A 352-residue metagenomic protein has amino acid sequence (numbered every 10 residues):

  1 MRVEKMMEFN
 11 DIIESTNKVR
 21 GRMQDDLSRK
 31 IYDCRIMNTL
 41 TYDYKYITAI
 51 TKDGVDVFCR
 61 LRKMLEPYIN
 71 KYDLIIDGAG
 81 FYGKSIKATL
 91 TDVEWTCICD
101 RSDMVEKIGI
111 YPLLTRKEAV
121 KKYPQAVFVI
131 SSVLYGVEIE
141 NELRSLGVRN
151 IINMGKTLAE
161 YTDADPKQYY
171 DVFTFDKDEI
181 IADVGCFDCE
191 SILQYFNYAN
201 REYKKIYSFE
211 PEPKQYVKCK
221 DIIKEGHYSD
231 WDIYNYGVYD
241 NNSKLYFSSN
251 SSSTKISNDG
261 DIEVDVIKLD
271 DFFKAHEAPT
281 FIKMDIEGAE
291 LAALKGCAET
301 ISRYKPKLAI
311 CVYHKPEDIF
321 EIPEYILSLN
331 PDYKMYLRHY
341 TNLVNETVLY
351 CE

Functional and structural regions predicted by a protein language model:
M1-W95, R101-E352: Phosphate/nucleotide-binding beta-alpha loop and adjacent structural elements of enzyme active sites
